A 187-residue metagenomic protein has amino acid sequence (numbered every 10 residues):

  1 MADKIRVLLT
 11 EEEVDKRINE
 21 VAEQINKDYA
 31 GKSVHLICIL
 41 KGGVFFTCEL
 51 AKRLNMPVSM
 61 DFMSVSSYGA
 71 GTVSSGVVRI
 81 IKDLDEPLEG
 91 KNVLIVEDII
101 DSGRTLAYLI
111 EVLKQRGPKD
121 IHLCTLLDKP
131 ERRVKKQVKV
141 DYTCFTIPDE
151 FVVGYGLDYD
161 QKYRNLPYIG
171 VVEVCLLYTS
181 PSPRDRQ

Functional and structural regions predicted by a protein language model:
M1-S33: Active-site-facing substrate-recognition patch
V14, L36, Y155: Residue-level signature of catalytic and energy-coupling elements of molecular machines, predominantly ATP/GTP-dependent
Q24-A70: Conserved PRPP/pyrophosphate-binding segment of the phosphoribosyltransferase/PRPP-pathway fold
C48-E49, T72-S74, R133-Q137: Short, well-ordered secondary-structure micro-motifs
R79-V153: PRPP/pyrophosphate-binding module of the type I phosphoribosyltransferase fold
D149-E173: A charged, well-structured terminal subsegment
Y178-P183: Conserved small/polar residues in nucleotide/adenosyl-binding loops
